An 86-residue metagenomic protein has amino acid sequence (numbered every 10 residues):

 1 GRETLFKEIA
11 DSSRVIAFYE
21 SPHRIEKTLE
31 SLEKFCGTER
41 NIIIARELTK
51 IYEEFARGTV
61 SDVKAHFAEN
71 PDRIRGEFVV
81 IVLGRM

Functional and structural regions predicted by a protein language model:
G1-S12: Class I SAM-dependent methyltransferase SAM-binding "motif I" and its flanking Rossmann-like core
R14-M86: A contiguous loop/helix-start segment that scaffolds small-molecule binding in enzyme catalytic cores
